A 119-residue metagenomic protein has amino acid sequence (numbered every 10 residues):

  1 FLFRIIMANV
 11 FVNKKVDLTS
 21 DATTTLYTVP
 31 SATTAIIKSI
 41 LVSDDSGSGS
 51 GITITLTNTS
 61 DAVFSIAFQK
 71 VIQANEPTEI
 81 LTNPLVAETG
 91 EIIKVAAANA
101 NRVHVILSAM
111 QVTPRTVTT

Functional and structural regions predicted by a protein language model:
F1-I6: Short, Lys/Arg-enriched N-terminal segments with co-localized hydrophobic residues within the first ~10-30 amino acids
M7-A35, S39, A96-T119: C-terminal interaction-tip segments
I36-K38, S50-I52, T89-E91: A generic structural signal for short beta-strands and their flanking turns/coil linkers
V42-G47, A98: Short solvent-exposed strand-capping/beta-turn motif centered on an Asx-Ser/Thr pair
T53-T57, I106-S108: Beta-strand signatures of extracellular beta-sandwich domains
T55-T57, I93-A96: Short conserved beta-strand and strand-loop elements enriched in small hydrophobics with frequent Asp/Gly
T57-D61, V112-P114: Short edge-strand/loop segments of extracellular domains
T59-I92: Intrinsically disordered, low-complexity Pro/Gly/Ser/Thr-rich segments with frequent PxxP/GP/PP motifs and embedded
